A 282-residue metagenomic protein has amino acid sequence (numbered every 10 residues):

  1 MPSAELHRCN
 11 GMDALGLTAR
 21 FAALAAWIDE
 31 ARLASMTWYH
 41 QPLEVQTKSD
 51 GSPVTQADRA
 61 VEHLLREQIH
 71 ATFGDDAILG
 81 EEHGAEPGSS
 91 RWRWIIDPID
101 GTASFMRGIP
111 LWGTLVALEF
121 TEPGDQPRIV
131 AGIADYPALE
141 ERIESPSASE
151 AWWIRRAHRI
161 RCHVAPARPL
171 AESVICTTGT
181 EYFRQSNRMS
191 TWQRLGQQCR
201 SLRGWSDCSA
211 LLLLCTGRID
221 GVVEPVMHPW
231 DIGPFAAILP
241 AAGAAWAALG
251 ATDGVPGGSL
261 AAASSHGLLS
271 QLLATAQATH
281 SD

Functional and structural regions predicted by a protein language model:
M1-I99, L268: N-terminal subdomain of lithium-sensitive/metallo-dependent phosphomonoesterases centered on the IMPase/IPPase/PAP
S35, D58, I69, T102 (+6 more regions): Residue-level signal for inorganic ion chemistry
Q46, E86-G88, G124-D125, P166-L170 (+1 more regions): Solvent-exposed alpha-helices and their adjacent loops that cap or buttress functional pockets in soluble metabolic
R59, H63, E82, P98-G101 (+4 more regions): Generic detector of well-ordered alpha-helical packing
G88-E150: DPxDG-like acidic metal-binding loop motif
P123-D125, E150-W153, H158-R159, Y182-R184 (+1 more regions): Short helix-loop capping/hinge motifs at secondary-structure junctions, enriched in acidic/polar residues
D135-E140, A157, T279-H280: Short, solvent-exposed aromatic-acidic interface loops
H163-D282: An extended, acidic
